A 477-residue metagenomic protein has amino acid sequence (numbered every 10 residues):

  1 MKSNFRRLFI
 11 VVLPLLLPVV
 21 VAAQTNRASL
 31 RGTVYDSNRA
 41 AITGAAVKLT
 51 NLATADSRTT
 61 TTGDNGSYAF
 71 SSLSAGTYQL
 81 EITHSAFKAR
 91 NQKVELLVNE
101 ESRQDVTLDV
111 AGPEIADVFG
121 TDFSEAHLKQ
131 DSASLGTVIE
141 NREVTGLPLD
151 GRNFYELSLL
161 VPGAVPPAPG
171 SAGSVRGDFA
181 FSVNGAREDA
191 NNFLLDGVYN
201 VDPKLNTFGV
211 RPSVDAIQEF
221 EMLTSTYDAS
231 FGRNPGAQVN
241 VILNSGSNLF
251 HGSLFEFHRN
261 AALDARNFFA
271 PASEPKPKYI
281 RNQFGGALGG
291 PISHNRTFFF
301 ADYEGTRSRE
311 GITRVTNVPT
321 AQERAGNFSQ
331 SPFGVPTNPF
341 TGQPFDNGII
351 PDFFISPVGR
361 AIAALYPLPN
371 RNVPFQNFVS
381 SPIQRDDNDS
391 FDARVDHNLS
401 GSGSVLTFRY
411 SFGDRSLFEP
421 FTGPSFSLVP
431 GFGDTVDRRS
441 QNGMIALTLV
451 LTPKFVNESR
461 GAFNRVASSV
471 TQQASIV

Functional and structural regions predicted by a protein language model:
K2-S132, E140, S213-D215: Periplasm-facing N-terminal accessory domains of Gram-negative outer-membrane beta-barrel systems
T43-A45, Y78, N191, S404 (+1 more regions): Short beta-strand/loop motifs in extracellular/secreted proteins, especially within beta-sandwich accessory domains
A53, S245-S247, I292-H294, L399-G401 (+1 more regions): A generic beta-sheet turn/junction motif
G63-N65, F87-K88, Q92-S245, H251 (+8 more regions): Periplasmic N-terminal accessory/gating domains of Gram-negative outer-membrane beta-barrel systems
A116-G120, V183, M222, V241 (+7 more regions): Membrane-embedded beta-strands that build the outer-membrane beta-barrel scaffold
R307-A363, F455, A462-V477: A surface-exposed, glycine/aromatic-enriched loop/edge motif typical of exported proteins
S329-P332, L368-N370, Q376, P382-V477: Replace "related TpsB outer-membrane translocases also match" with "some related outer-membrane beta-barrels such as
I350-I383: Glycine-rich phosphate/pyrophosphate-binding loop and adjacent beta-alpha nucleotide/cofactor-binding cores
